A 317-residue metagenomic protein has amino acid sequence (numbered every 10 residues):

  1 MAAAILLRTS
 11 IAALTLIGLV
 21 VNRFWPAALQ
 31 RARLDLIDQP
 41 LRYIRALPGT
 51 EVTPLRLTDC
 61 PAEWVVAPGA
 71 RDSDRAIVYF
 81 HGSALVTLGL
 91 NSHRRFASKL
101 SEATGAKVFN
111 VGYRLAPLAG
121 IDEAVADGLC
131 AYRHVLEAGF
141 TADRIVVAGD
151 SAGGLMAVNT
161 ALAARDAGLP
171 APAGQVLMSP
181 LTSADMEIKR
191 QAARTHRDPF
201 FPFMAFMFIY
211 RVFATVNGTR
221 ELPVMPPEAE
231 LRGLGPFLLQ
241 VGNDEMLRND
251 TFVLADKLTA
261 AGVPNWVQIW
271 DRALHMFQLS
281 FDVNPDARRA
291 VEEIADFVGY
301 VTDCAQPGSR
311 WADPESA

Functional and structural regions predicted by a protein language model:
M1-A70, T219, D303-A317: A glycine/proline-hinged amphipathic helix-loop "lid/cap" segment that gates access to hydrophobic ligand pockets
A62, V78, L100, I121-A184 (+3 more regions): Short strand-loop-helix active-site module centered on a catalytic nucleophile
D74-S83: Short beta-strand element of the alpha/beta-hydrolase
G89-L90, F96, F109-R144, F281-A287: Catalytic nucleophile-loop/oxyanion-hole region of alpha/beta-hydrolase and closely related hydrolase-like folds
V111-R114, V267-S280: Short glycine-rich catalytic loops that host catalytic nucleophiles or stabilize transition states across multiple
L162-R220, G233: Hydrolase active-site cap/lid region
N217-L274: Serine-hydrolase catalytic core
D282-A317: Catalytic active-site module of serine/aspartate enzymes centered on a nucleophile-bearing elbow/loop
